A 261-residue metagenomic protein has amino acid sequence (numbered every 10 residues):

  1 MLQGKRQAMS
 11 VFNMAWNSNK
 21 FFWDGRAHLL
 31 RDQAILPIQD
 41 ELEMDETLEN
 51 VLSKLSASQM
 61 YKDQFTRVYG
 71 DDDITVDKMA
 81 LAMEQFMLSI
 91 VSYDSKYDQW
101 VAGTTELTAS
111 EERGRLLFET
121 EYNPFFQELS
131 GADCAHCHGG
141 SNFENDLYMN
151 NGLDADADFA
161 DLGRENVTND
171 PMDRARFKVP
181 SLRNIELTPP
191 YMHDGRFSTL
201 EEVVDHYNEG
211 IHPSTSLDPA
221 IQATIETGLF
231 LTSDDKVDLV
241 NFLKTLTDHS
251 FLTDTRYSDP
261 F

Functional and structural regions predicted by a protein language model:
M1-L36, D98-H206, I211-P219, D254-F261: Short glycine/threonine-rich turn/loop motifs
S18-D73, L182-I185, H193, S216-L231: Axial heme c-ligation environment in periplasmic c-type cytochrome domains
D45-P124, G139-E144, I225-F261: Post-cleavage N-terminal segment of exported redox proteins
